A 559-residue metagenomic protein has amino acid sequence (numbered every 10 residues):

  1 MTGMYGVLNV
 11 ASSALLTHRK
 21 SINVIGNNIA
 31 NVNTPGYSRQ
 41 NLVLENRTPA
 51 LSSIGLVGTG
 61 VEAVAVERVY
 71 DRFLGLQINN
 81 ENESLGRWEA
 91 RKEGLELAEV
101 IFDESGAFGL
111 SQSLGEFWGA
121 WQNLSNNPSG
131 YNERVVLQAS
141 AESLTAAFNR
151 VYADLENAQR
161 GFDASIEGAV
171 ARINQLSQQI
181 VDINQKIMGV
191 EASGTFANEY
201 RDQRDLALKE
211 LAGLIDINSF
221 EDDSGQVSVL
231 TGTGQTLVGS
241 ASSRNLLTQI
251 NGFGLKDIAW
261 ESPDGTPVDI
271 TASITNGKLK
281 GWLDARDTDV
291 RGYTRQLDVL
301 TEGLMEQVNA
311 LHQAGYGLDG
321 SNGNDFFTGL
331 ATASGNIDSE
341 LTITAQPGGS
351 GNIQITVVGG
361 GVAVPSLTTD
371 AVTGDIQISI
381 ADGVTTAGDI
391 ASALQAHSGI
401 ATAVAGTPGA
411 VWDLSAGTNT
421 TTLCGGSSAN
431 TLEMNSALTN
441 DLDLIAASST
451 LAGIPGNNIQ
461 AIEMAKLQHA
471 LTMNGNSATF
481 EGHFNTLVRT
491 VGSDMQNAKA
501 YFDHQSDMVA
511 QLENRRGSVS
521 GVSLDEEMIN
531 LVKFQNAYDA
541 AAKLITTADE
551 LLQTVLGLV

Functional and structural regions predicted by a protein language model:
M1-M4, L8, G26, A212 (+6 more regions): Proline-poor, low-complexity alpha-helical tail modules
M1-S12, L16-A90, G94, Q179 (+4 more regions): Phosphate-proximal small/polar/acidic motifs at interfaces that engage nucleotide phosphates, polyphosphates
A63-A98, N149-Y152, Q468-V488: Short, charge-rich amphipathic alpha-helices with coiled-coil/heptad character
A90-V151: Hydrophobic alpha-helical hairpins/lids featuring a short glycine-rich hinge
E96, G115, Q138-N149, N174 (+10 more regions): Generic structural signal for well-ordered, non-transmembrane alpha-helical segments in soluble/cytosolic regions
S111-G115, R134-A139, E167, A171 (+2 more regions): Short, charged, amphipathic alpha-helical segments
A141-I187, S477, E481-F484: Long, non-coiled-coil amphipathic alpha-helical linker/lever segments that couple catalytic cores to other domains
N218-S219, R291-D298, L330-S427: Extended, beta-strand-rich, solvent-exposed assembly scaffolds of outer structural proteins
